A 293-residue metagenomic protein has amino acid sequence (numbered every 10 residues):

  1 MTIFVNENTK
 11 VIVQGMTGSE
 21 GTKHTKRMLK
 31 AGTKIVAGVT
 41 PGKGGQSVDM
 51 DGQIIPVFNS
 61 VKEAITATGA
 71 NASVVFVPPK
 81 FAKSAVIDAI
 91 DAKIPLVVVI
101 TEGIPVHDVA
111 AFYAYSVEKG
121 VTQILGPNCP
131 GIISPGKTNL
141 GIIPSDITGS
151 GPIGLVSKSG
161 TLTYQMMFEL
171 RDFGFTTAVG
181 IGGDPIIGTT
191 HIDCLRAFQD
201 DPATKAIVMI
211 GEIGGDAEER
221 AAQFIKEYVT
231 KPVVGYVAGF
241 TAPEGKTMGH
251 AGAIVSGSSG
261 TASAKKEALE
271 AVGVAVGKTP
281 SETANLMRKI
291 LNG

Functional and structural regions predicted by a protein language model:
M1-G293: Catalytic-core regions of core metabolic enzymes, especially those transforming organic acids/acyl-group intermediates
